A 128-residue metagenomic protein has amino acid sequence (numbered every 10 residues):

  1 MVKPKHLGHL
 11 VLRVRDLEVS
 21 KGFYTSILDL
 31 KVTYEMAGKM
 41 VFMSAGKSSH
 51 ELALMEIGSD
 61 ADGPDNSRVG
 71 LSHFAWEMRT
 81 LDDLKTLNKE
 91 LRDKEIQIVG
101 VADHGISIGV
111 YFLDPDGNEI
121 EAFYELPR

Functional and structural regions predicted by a protein language model:
M1, D65-N66, G100-V101: Short Gly/Pro-enriched turn/cap motifs at secondary-structure boundaries
M1-V2, M40, S49, W76 (+2 more regions): Amphipathic alpha-helical "stalk" segments
V2, L12-E56: Core segments of cupin and vicinal oxygen chelate
H6-R15, G63-E90, I108-L113: Vicinal oxygen chelate
V14, E56, M78, G105 (+1 more regions): Residues that line or immediately flank small-molecule/substrate-binding pockets and catalytic motifs
S20, Y24, F74, L91: Hydrophobic pocket/interface hotspot
N88-R128: Vicinal oxygen chelate
